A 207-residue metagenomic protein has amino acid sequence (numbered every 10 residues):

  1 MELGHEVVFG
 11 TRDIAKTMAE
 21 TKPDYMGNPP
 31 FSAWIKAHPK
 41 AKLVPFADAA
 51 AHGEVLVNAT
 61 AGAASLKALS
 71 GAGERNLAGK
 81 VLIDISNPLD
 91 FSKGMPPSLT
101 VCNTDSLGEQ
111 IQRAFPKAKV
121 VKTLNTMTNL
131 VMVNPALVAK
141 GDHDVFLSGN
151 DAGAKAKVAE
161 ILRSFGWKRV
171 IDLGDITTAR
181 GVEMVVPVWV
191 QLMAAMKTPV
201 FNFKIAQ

Functional and structural regions predicted by a protein language model:
E2-V55, T60-K67, G71-R75: Conserved N-terminal Rossmann-fold NAD(P) cofactor-binding segment
L3, P45, V131-A139: Short, flexible, solvent-exposed loop/turn segments with mixed acidic/basic and small polar residues
V7, V120, R169-V170: Hydrophobic beta-strand scaffold residues
K22, A68-A72, G94-M95, N134-P135 (+1 more regions): Short amphipathic alpha-helical segments
A61-S65, T126-T128, D151-G153: Short beta->alpha connector loops
A78-V81, I85-L137: Rossmann-fold NAD(P)-binding glycine/threonine-rich loop
V131, D142-Q207: Active-site-lining helix/loop region of Rossmann-like oxidoreductase modules
